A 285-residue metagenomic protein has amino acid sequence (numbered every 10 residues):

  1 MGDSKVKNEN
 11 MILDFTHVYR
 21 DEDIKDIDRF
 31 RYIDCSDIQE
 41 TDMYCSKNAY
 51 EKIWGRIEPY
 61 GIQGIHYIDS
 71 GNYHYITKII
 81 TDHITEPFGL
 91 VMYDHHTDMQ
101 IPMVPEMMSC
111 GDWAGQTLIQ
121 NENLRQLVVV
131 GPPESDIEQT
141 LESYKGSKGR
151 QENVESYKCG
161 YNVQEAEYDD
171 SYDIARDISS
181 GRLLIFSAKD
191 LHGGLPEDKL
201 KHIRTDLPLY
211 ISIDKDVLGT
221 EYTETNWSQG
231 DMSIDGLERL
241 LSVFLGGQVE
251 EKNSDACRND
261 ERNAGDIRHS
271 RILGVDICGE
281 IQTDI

Functional and structural regions predicted by a protein language model:
G2-K252, C257-I285: Conserved alpha-helical scaffold segments that buttress catalytic/binding sites
